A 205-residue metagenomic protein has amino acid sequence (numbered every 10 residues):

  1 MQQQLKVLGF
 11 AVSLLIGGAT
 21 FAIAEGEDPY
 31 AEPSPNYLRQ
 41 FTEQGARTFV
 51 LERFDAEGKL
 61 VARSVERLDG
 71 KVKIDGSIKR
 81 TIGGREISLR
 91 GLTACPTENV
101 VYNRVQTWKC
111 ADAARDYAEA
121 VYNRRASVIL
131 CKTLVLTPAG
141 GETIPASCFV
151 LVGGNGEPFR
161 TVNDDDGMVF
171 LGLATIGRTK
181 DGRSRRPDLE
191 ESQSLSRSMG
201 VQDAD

Functional and structural regions predicted by a protein language model:
M1-G9: Bacterial N-terminal signal peptides that target proteins for export
G9-G17: Bacterial N-terminal signal peptides
F21-D205: Small beta-barrel nucleic-acid-binding modules, primarily SNase/OB-fold domains and secondarily Tudor-like barrels
